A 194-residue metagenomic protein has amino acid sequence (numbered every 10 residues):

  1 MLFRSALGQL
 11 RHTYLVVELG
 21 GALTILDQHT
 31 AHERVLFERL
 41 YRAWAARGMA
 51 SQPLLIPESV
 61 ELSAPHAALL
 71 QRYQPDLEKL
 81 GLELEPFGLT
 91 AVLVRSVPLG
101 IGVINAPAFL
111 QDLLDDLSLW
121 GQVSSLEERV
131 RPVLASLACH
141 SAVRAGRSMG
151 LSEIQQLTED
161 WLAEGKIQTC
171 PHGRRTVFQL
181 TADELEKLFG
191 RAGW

Functional and structural regions predicted by a protein language model:
R4-W194: Long, charged low-complexity intrinsically disordered regions
